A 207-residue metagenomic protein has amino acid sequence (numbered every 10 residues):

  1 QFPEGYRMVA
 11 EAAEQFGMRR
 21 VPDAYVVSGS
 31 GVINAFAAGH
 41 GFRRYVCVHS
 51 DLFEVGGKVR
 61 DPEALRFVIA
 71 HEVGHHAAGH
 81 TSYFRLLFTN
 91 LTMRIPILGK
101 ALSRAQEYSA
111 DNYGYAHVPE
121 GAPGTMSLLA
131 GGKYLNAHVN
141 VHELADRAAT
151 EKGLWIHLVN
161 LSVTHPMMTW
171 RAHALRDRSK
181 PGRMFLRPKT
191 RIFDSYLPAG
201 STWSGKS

Functional and structural regions predicted by a protein language model:
Q1-V32, P96-G99, V159, F185-S207: Hydrophobic or amphipathic, alpha-helical segments that drive membrane association/targeting
Q1-V73, A77-A78: Peri-catalytic and regulatory segments of divalent metal-dependent proteins
E4-R7, A12-R20, P96-T150: Short helix/loop segments within enzyme catalytic domains that coordinate or immediately flank catalytic cofactors
S30-I33, N90, G132: Hydrophobic alpha-helical membrane segments
F42-R44, R85-M93: Short, conserved phosphate-binding/catalytic loop or strand-edge motifs used in phosphoryl-/nucleotidyl-transfer
F53-G56, T89-S103: Short helix/strand-bridging catalytic loops that position acidic/His residues to coordinate divalent metals and engage
E72-F88, G121-A122: Catalytic Zn2+-binding segment of zinc metalloproteases
A116, E120-S207: Cytosolic-facing loops and C-terminal tails of multi-pass membrane proteins
